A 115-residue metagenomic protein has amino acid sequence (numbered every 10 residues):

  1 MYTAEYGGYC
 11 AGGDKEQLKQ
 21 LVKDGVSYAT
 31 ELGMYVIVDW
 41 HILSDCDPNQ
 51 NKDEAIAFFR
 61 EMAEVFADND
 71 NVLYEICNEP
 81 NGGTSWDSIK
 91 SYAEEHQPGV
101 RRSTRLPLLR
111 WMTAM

Functional and structural regions predicted by a protein language model:
M1-D45, K52-A57, P98-V100: Aromatic-lined substrate-binding rim segments of carbohydrate-active enzymes
G8, D47, G83-W86: Short, function-defining helix-loop hinge/capping sites that tune catalysis or transport
G12-G13, Q50, I76, S88: General "foldedness" signal
Y35, I56-L73, C77-M115: Extracellular glycoside hydrolase catalytic/binding regions
